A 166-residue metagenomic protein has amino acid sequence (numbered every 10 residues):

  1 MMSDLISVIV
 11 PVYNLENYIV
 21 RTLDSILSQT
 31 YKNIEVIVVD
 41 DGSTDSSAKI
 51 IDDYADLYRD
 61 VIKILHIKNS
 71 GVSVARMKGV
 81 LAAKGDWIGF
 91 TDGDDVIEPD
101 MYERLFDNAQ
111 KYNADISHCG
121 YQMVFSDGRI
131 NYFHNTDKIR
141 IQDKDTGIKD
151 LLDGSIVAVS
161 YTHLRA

Functional and structural regions predicted by a protein language model:
M1-R165: Nucleotide-sugar donor-binding/catalytic module of glycosyltransferases that assemble extracellular/cell-envelope
